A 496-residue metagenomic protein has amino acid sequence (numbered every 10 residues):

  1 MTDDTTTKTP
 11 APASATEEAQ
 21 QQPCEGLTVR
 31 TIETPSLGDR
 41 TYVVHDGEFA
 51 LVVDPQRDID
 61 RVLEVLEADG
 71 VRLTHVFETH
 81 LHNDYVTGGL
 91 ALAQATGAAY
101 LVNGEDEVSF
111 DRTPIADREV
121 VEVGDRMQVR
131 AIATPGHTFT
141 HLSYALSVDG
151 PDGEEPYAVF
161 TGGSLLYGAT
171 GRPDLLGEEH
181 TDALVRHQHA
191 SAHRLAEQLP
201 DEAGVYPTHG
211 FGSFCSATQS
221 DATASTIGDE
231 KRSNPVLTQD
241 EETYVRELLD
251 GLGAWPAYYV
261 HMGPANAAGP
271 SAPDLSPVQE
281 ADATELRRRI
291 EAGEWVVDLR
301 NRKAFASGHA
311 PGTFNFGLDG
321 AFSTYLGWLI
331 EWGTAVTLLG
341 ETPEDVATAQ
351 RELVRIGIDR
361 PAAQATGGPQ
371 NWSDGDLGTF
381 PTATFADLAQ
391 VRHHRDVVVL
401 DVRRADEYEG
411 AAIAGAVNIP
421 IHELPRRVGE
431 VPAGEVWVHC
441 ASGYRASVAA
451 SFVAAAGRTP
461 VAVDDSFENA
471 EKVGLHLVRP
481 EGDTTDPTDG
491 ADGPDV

Functional and structural regions predicted by a protein language model:
T5, V108, R172-D174, E178 (+4 more regions): Rhodanese-like catalytic fold shared by cysteine-dependent sulfurtransferases and DSP/PTP-type phosphatases
E18-R72, Y144-G162, G168: Conserved beta-strand hairpin/beta-sheet module of binuclear metal-dependent hydrolase folds, prominently
E25, T31-T34, D58, G89 (+3 more regions): Hydrophobic, small-residue-rich alpha-helical packing segments that form membrane-like cores
V44, D54, H80, L92 (+8 more regions): Divalent metal-coordination and catalytic microenvironments
V52-D54, L73-H82, L101-E105, A133-G136 (+3 more regions): Active-site neighborhood of phospho(di)ester-bond hydrolases with catalytic His/Asp-centered motifs
P55-Q56, L81, E105-D106, H137-T138 (+6 more regions): Active-site metal-binding loops of divalent metal-dependent hydrolases
R57-L101: Active-site metal-binding motif and surrounding structural segment of the metallo-beta-lactamase
P151-V159, G168, A183-D274: Divalent-metal (often Zn2+) His-rich catalytic cores of metallo-beta-lactamase-fold enzymes
